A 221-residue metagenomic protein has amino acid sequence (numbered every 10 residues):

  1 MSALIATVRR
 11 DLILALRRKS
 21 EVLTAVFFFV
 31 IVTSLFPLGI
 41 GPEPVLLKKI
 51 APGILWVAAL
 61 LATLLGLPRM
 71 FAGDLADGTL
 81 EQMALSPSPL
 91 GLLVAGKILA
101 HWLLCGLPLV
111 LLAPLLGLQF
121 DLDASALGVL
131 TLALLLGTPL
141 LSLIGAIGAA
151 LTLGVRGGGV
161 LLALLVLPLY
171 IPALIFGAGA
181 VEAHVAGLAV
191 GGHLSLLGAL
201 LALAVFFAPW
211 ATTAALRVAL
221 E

Functional and structural regions predicted by a protein language model:
M1-A25: Aromatic- and glycine-rich beta-strand/loop motifs that create alpha-glucan
K19-G41, W56-A59, L165, L169-F176 (+1 more regions): Hydrophobic alpha-helical transmembrane segments of multi-pass membrane transport/permease proteins
G39-I50, P114-L135, L153, A180-S195 (+1 more regions): Membrane-interfacial helix-loop-helix connectors in multipass membrane proteins
A51-L67: Long, hydrophobic alpha-helical segments
L64-A84, K97: Transmembrane helix boundary and interhelical loop/hinge segments in multi-pass membrane proteins
A95-F120, L140, I144, G177-A178: Hydrophobic alpha-helical transmembrane segments that constitute the membrane-spanning cores of multi-pass membrane
G128, A133-L167, R217-E221: A structural motif at transmembrane helix-loop-helix junctions in multipass membrane proteins
A204-E221: Junction motif at the cytosolic side of a transmembrane helix
